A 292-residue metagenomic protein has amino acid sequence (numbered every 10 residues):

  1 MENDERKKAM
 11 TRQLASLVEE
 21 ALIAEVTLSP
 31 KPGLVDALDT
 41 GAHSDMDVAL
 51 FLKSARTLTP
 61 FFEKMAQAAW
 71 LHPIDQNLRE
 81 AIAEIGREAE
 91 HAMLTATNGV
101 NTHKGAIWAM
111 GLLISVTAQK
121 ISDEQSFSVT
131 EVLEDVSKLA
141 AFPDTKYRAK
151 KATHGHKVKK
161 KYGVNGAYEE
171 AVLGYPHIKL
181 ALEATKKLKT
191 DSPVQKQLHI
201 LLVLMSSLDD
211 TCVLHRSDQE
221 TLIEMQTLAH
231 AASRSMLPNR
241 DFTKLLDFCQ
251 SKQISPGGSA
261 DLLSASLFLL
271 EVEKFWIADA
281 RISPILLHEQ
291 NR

Functional and structural regions predicted by a protein language model:
M1-P73, R79, T117-D247, L270-R292: Phosphate-rich cofactor/ligand-interacting catalytic cores and adjacent structured alpha/beta frameworks
F62-V116: Long, hydrophobic/aromatic-enriched structural stretches that serve as scaffold segments
H91-K104, L188, D247-P256: A short glycine/serine-rich beta->alpha loop
G258-L263: Catalytic cores of Mg2+-dependent Asp-rich isoprenoid enzymes
S266-F268: Terminal, non-catalytic domain-edge segments
